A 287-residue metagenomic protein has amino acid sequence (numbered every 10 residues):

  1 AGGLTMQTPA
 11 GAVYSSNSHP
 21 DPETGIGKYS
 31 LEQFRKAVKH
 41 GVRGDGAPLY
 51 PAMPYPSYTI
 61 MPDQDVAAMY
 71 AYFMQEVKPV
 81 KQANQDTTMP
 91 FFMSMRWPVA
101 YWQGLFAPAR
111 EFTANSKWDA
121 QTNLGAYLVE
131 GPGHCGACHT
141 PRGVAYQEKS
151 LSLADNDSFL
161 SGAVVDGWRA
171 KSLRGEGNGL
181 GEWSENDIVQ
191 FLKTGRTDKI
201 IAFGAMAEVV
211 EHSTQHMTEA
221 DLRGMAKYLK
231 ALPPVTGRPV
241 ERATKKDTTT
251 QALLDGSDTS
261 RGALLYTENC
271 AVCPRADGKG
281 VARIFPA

Functional and structural regions predicted by a protein language model:
A1, S16, E32-H40, P51-A52 (+7 more regions): C-type cytochrome heme c attachment motif
A1-G3, Q103, T113, K117-G143 (+2 more regions): Sequence/structural segment immediately N-terminal to covalent heme-attachment motifs in c-type and related
A1-L31, Y50-P62, T88-V99, R142-N186 (+2 more regions): Gly/Gly-Pro-rich "capping" loops immediately C-terminal to redox-active cysteine motifs in periplasmic/lumenal
G3, V38, G46, N156-S158 (+3 more regions): Sparse, context-dependent recognition of short Cys/His-centered cofactor- or disulfide-binding micro-motifs
V13, V42, Q64-D119, W168 (+1 more regions): Post-cleavage N-terminal segment of exported redox proteins
E23-I26, G44-G46, K78-K81, A137 (+6 more regions): Short loop/beta submotifs within extracellular cysteine-rich repeat domains
A37, G44, T59: A contiguous binding-surface segment within folded domains or other stable secondary-structure elements
